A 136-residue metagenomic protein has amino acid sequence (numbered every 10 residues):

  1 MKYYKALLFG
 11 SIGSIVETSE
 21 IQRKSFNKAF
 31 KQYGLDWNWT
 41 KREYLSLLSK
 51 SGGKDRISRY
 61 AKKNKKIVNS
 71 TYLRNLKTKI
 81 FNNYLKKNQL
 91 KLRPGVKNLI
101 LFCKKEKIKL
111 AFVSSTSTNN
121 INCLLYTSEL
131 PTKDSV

Functional and structural regions predicted by a protein language model:
M1-K2, L124-S128: Asp-based, Mg2+/Mn2+-dependent phosphohydrolase catalytic module
K2-Y3, E106: Residue-level preference for short coil/turn positions at secondary-structure junctions
Y3-P94: N-terminal helical cap/lid subdomain that shapes the substrate entry/recognition surface in HAD-like hydrolases
A6, A111-V113, P131-T132: Long alpha-helical scaffolds
S14, T18, S114, T127: Ser/Thr-glycine-rich phosphate-binding loops at phosphate-binding pockets of nucleotides, nucleotide cofactors
F26, V96-L125: Substrate-recognition element of Asp-dependent hydrolases with the DxDx(T/V) motif
Y126-V136: Single conserved hydrophobic/aromatic residue that forms the stacking wall/gate of nucleotide- or nucleobase-binding
